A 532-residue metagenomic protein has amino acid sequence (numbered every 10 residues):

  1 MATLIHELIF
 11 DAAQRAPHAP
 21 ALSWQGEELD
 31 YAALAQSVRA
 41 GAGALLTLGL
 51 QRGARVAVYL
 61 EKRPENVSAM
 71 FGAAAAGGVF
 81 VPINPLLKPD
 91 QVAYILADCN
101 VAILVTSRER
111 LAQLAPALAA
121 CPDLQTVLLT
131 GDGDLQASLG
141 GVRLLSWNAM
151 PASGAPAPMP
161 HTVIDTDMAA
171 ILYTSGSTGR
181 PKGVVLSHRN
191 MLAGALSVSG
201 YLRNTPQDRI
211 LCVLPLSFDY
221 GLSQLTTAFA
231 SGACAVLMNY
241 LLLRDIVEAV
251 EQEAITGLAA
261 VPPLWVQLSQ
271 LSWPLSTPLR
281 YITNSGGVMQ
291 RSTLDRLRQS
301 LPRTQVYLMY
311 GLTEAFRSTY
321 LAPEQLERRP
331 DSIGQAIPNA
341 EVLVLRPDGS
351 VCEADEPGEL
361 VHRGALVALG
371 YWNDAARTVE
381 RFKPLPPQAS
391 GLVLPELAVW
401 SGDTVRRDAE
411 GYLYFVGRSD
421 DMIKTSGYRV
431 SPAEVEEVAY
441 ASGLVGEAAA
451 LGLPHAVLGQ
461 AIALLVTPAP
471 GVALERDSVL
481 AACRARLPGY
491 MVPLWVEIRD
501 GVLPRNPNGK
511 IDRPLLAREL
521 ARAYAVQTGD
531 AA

Functional and structural regions predicted by a protein language model:
A2-I5, F10, H18-R63, V67-F71 (+2 more regions): Conserved AMP-binding/adenylate-forming core of the ANL superfamily
H18, L144, G154-Y173, R180 (+1 more regions): Conserved pre-ATP/AMP-binding loop-to-beta segment of ANL
D30-A33, A169-A193: Conserved AMP-binding A3 loop
L87, L104, L258, G364 (+6 more regions): AMP-binding/adenylate-forming catalytic core of the ANL superfamily
T130, P488-K510: AMP-binding/adenylate-forming catalytic domain of the ANL superfamily
L192-R209, L216-G257, L271: Conserved AMP-binding/adenylation subdomain of ANL enzymes
A230, I255-A260, S269-R329, E341 (+1 more regions): Gly/Ser/Thr-rich phosphate-binding loop
Q335-N339, S350-P387, V430: Conserved ATP/PPi-binding loop(s) of AMP-dependent carboxylate-activating enzymes
